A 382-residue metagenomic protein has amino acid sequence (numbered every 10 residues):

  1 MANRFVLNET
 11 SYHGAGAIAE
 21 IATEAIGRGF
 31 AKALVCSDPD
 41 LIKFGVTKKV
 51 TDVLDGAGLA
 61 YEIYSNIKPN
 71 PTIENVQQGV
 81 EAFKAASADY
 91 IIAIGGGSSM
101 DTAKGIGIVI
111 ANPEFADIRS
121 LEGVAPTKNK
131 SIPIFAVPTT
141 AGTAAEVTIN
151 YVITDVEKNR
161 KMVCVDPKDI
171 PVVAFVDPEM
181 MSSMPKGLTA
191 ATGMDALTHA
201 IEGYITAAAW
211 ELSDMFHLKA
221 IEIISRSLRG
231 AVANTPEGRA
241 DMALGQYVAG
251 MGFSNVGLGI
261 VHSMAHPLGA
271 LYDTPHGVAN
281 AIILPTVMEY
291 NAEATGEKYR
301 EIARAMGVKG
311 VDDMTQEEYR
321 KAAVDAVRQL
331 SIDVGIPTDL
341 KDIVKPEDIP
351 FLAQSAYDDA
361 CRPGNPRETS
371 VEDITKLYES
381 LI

Functional and structural regions predicted by a protein language model:
M1-Y64, L381: An N-terminal, well-structured beta->alpha segment
I18-I21, K43-V46, I73-V76, S99-A103 (+3 more regions): Short glycine/serine/threonine-rich phosphate/pyrophosphate-binding segments that cradle anionic phosphate groups
I42-F115, R229-R239: N-terminal small/polar loop signature for handling phosphorylated ligands or for N-terminal nucleophile
E74-E179: Glycine/threonine-rich beta-strand-loop-alpha-helix active-site module that forms ligand/phosphate-binding
N150-V256: Carboxylate- and glycine-rich phosphate/diphosphate-binding segment that chelates Mg2+/Mn2+
P267-M306: Catalytic phosphate/nucleotide-handling subdomain of diverse soluble enzymes
Y299, K309-I382: C-terminal charged capping/lid subdomain of soluble metabolic enzymes
